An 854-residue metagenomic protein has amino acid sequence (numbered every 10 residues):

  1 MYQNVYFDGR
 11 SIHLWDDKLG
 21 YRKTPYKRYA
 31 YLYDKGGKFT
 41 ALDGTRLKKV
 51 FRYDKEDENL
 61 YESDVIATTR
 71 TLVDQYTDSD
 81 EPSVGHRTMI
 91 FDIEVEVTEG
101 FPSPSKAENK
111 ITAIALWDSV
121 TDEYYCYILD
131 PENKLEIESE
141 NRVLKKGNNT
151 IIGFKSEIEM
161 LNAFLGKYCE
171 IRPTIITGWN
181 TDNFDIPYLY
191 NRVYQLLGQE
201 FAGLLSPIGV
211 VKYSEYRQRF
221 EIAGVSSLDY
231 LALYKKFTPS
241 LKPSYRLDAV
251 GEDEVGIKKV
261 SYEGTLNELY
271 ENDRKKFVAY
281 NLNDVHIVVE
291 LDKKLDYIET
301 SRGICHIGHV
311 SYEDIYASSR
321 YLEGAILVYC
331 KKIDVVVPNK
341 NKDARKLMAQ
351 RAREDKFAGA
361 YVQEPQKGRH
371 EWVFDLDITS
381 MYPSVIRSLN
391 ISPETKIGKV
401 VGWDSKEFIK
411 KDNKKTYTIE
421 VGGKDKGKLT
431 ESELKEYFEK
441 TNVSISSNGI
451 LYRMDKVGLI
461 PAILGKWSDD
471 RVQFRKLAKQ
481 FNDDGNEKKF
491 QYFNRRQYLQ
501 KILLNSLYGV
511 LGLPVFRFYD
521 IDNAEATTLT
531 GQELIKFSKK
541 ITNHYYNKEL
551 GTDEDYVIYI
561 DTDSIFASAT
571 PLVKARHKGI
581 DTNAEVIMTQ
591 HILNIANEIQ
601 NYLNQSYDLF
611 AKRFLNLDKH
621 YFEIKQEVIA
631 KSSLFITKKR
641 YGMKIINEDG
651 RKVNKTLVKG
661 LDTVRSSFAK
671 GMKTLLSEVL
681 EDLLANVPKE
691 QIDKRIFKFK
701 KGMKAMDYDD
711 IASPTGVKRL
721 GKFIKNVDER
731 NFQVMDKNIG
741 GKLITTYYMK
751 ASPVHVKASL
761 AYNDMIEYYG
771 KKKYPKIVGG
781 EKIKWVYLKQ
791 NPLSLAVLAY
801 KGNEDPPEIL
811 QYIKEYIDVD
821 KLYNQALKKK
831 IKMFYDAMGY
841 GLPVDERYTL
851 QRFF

Functional and structural regions predicted by a protein language model:
M1-R172, N283, I287-V310, I315-V362 (+6 more regions): DnaQ-like (DEDDh/DEDDy) 3′-5′ exonuclease domain used for proofreading and 3′-end trimming on nucleic acids
F91, L228-D229, G368-M381, S468-F474: Conserved catalytic palm subdomain of right-hand nucleotidyl-transferase polymerases, strongest for RNA-directed enzymes
Y124-C126, N133-E138, K146-I151, R172 (+3 more regions): Active-site-proximal helix-loop-helix substrate-binding element of RNase H-like nuclease domains
F164-Y188: Proline-aspartate-enriched helix->loop->beta-strand connector
K259, I535-T562: Active-site palm subdomain of RNA-directed nucleic acid polymerases
E268-K406, K411, N486-I541, Y559 (+3 more regions): Common nucleic-acid-contacting/processivity interface regions adjacent to the catalytic cores of nucleic-acid enzymes
I565-E598: Catalytic palm subdomain of template-directed nucleic-acid polymerases, centered on the conserved carboxylate motif
A596-F854: C-terminal, non-catalytic extensions of nucleic-acid polymerases
